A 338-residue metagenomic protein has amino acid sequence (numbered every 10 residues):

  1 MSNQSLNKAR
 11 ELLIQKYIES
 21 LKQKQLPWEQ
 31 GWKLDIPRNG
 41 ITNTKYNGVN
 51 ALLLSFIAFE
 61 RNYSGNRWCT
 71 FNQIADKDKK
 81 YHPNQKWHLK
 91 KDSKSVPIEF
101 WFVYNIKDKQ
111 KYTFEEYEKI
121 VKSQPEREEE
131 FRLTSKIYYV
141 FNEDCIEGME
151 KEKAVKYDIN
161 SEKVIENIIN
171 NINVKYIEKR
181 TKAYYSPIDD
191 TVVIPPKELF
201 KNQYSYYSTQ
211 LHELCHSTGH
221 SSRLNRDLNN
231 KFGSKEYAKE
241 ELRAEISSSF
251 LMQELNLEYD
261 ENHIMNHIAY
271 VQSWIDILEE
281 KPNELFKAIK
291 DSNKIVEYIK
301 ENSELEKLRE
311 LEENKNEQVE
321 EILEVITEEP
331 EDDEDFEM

Functional and structural regions predicted by a protein language model:
M1-Q210, L214-I326, E331-E337: N-terminal accessory/interface modules of nucleic-acid-binding and processing proteins
